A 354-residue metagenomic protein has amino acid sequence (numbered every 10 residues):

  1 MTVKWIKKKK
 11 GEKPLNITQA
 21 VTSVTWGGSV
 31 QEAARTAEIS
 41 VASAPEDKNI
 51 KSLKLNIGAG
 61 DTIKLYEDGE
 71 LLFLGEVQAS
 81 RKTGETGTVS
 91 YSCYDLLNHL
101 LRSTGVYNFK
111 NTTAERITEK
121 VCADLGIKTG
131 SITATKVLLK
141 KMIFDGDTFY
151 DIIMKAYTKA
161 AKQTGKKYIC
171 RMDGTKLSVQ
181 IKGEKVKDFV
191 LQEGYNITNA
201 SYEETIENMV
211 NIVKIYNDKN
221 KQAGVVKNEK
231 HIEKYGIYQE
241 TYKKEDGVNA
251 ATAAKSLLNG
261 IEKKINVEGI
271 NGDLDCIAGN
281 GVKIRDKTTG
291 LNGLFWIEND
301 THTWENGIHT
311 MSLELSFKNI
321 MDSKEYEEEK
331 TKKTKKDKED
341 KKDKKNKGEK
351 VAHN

Functional and structural regions predicted by a protein language model:
M1-G11, M154, T158, G165-N259 (+3 more regions): Acidic, small/polar-enriched beta strand-loop surface segments
M1-H99, K187, Q192-A200: Assembly/oligomerization scaffold segments
V21, E32-T36, G60, L72 (+9 more regions): Extracytoplasmic
V21, T25-V30, A34, T104 (+9 more regions): Solvent-exposed, flexible loop/coil residues
Q31-K48, T88-L97, I215, K263-I270 (+2 more regions): Oligomerization/assembly interface segments of phage tail-like spikes and tubes
S80-E85, N299-G307: Short, conserved beta-turn/loop elements at beta-strand boundaries and strand-helix junctions
T83-N196, A200-Y202: Charged- and aromatic-enriched interaction segments used to assemble and dock large macromolecular complexes
K110, A123-L125, S312-L315, E328-T331: A general structural signal for short secondary-structure boundary/capping elements
